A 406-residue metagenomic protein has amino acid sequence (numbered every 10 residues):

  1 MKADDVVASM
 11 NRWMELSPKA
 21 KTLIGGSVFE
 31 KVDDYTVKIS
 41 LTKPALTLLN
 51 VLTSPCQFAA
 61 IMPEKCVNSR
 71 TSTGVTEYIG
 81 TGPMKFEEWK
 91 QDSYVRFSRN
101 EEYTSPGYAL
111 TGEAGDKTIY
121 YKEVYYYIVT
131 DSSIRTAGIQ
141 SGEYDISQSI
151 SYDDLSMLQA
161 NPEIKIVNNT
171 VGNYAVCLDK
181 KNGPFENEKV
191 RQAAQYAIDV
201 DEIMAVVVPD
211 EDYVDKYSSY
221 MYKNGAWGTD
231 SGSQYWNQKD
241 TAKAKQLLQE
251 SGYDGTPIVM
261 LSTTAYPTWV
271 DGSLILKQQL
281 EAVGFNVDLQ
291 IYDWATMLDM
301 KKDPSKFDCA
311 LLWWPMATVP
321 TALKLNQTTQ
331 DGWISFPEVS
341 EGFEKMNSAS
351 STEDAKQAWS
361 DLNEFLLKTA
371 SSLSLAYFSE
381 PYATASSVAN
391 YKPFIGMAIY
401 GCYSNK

Functional and structural regions predicted by a protein language model:
M1-K19, K38-S40, P184-E186: Aromatic- and charge-enriched surface segment that lines or borders ligand/interaction sites
K2, K21-C66, P83-K90, S387: Surface-exposed binding/hinge segments that line and control ligand-binding clefts or catalytic entry sites
T53-E123, S133, A242, Q246: Gly/Pro-rich hinge or "lid" segments in bacterial periplasmic/extracellular proteins
M84, Y196, E211-E250, Y266-W269: Structural transition elements
K90, Y94-V95, I198-W227, T268-K277 (+1 more regions): Detector for C-terminal structural segments
S98-E102, T170-A193, A197, V206 (+3 more regions): A bilobed periplasmic-binding-protein/Venus flytrap-type ligand-binding module shared by bacterial periplasmic
S105-M157, N286: Ligand-site clamp/hinge motif
K245-M316: Ligand/substrate-recognition segments at binding pockets and active sites
